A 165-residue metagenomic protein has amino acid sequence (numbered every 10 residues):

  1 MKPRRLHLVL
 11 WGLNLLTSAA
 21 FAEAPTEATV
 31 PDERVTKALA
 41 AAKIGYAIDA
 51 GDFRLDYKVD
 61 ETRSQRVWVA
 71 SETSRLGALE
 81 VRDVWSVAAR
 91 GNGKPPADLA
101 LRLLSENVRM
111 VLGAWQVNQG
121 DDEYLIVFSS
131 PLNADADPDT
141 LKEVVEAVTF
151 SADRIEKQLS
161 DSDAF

Functional and structural regions predicted by a protein language model:
P3, A20-Q65: Charge-rich, low-complexity N-terminal segments
H7-S18: Bacterial N-terminal signal peptides
E27, R82-Y124: Short, internal acidic amphipathic alpha-helical interface segments that mediate docking to partner proteins
A42-Y46, Y57, N107, A152-L159: Sec/Tat-exported extracytoplasmic proteins
Y46-G51, R75-L76, V117-E123: Short, ordered beta-strand-loop transition motifs
Q65-G91: A short acidic-to-branched-hydrophobic micro-motif
V108-S151, E156: A short, solvent-exposed beta-edge/loop patch
S160-F165: Short, highly charged C-terminal tails/helix-capping segments
